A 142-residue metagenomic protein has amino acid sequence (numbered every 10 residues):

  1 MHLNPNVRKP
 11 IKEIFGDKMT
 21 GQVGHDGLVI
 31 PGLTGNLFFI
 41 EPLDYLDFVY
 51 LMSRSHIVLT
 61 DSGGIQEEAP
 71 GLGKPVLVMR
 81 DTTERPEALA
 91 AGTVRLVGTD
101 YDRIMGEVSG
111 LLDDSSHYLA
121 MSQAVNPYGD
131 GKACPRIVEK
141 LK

Functional and structural regions predicted by a protein language model:
M1-L3: Short internal beta-strands
P5-K142: Nucleotide-activated sugar donor-binding and catalytic core shared by glycosyltransferases and related lipid-linked
